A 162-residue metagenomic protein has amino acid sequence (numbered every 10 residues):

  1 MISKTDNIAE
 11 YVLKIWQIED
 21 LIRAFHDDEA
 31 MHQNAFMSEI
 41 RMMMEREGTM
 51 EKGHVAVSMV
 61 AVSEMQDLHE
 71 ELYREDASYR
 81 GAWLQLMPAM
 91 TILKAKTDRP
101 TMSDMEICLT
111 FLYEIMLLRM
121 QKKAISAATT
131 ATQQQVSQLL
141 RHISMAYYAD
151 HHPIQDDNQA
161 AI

Functional and structural regions predicted by a protein language model:
M1-A56: N-terminal interaction modules that seed assembly of large macromolecular complexes
K4-N7, H54, S58, Y79 (+2 more regions): Residue-level recognition of alpha-helical structural elements
I8-I15, E29, M37, S58-V62 (+3 more regions): Short runs of predominantly hydrophobic/aromatic residues within well-ordered alpha helices that form helix-helix
L21, M43-M50, L68-E75, L93-K96 (+3 more regions): Surface-exposed polar/charged interaction patches
E39, M43, A61-E64, L68 (+3 more regions): Charge-rich, solvent-exposed alpha-helical interaction surfaces
S58-I115: A charged, amphipathic interaction segment
A95-I162: Glycine-rich, aromatic-bearing surface loops/beta-hairpins
